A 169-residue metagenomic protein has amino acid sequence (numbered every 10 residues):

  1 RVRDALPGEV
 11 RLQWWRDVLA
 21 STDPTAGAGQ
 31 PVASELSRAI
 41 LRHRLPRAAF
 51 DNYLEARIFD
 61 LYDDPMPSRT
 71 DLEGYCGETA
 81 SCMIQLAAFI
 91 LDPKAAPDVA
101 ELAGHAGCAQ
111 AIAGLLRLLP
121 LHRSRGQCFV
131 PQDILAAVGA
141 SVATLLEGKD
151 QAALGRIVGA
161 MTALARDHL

Functional and structural regions predicted by a protein language model:
R1-H105, I112-L169: Acidic catalytic motifs of isoprenoid enzymes
